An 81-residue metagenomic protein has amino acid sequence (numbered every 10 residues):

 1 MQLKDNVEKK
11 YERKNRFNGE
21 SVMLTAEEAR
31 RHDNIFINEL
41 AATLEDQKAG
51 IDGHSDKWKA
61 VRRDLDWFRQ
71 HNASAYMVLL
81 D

Functional and structural regions predicted by a protein language model:
Q2-L44: N-terminal acidic leader/helix
R30-R69: Acidic, low-complexity, intrinsically disordered interaction modules
V78-D81: Short acidic DE-rich linear segments
